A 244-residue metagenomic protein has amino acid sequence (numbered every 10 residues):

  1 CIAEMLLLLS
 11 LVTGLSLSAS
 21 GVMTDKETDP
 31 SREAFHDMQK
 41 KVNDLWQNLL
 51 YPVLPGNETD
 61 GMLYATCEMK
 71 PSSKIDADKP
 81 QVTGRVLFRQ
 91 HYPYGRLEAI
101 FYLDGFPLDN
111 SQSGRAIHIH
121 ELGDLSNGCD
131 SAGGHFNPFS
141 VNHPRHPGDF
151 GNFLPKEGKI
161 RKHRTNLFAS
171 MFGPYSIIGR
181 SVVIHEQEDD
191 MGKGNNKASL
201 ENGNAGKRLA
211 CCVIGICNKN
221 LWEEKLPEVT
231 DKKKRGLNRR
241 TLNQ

Functional and structural regions predicted by a protein language model:
A3-S10, G14-Q244: N-terminal leader/targeting pre-sequences
